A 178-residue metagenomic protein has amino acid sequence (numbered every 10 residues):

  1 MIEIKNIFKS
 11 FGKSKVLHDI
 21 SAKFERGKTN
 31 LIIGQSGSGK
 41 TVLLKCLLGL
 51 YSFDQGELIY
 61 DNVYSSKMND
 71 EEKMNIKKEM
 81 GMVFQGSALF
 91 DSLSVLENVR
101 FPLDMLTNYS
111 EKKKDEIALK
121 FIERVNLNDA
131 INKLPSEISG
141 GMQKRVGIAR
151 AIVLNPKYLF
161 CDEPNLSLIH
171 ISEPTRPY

Functional and structural regions predicted by a protein language model:
L48: Helix-to-loop junction immediately C-terminal to a conserved catalytic motif
G56-Y64, I76: Conserved ABC transporter NBD signature motif
Y64, E111-A130: Conserved ABC ATPase "signature" region
L134-I138, M142: Conserved ABC ATPase signature
V153-K157: A short, proline-enriched helix->beta-strand linker immediately N-terminal to the Walker B motif in ABC-type P-loop
L159-D162: Catalytic Walker B motif of ABC-type/P-loop ATPase nucleotide-binding domains
I169-Y178: Single conserved hydrophobic/aromatic residue that forms the stacking wall/gate of nucleotide- or nucleobase-binding
